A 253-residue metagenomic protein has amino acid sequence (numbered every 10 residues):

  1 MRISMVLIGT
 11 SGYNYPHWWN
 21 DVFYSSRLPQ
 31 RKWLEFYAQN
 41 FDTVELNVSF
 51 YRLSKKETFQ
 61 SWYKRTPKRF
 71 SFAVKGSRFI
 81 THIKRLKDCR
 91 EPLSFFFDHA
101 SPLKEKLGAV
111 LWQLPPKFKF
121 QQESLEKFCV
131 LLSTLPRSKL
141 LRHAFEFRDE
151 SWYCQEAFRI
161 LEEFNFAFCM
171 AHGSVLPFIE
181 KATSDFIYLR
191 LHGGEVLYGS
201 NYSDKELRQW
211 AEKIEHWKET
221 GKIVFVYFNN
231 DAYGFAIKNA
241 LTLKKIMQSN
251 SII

Functional and structural regions predicted by a protein language model:
M1-I253: Residues lining hydrophobic/aromatic ligand-binding pockets adjacent to catalytic sites
